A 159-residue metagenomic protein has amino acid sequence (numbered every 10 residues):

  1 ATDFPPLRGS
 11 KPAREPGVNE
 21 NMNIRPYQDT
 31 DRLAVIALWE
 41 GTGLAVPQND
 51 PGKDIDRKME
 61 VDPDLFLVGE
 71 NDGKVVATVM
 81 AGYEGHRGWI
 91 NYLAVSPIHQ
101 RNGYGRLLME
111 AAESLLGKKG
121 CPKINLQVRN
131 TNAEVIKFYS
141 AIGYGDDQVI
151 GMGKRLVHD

Functional and structural regions predicted by a protein language model:
R8-G9: Glycine-biased, low-complexity coil/linker segments
R14-N21: Short, Lys/Arg-enriched N-terminal segments with co-localized hydrophobic residues within the first ~10-30 amino acids
M22, P26-Y92, S96, E110-A111 (+4 more regions): Acetyl-CoA-dependent GNAT
S96-N102, N130-T131: Active-site acidic-Proline motif in GNAT/NAT acetyltransferases
H99, G103-A111: Conserved acetyl-CoA pyrophosphate-binding loop and the N-cap/start of the following alpha-helix in GNAT-like
L126-V135, G153-H158: Conserved beta-strand-loop-alpha-helix junction that forms the acyl-donor binding cleft
Y139, Y144: Conserved active-site tyrosine of GNAT-family acetyltransferases
